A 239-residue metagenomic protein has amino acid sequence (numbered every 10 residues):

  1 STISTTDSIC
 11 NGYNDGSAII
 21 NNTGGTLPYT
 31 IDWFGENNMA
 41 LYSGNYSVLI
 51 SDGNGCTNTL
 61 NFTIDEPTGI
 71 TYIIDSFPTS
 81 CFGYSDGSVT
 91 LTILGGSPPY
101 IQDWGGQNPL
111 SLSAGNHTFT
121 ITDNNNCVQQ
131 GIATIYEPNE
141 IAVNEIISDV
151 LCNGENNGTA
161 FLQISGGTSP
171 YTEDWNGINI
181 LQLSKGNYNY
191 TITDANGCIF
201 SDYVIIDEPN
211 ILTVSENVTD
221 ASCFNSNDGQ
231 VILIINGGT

Functional and structural regions predicted by a protein language model:
S1-T239: Proline- and Ser/Thr-rich low-complexity, intrinsically disordered segments
